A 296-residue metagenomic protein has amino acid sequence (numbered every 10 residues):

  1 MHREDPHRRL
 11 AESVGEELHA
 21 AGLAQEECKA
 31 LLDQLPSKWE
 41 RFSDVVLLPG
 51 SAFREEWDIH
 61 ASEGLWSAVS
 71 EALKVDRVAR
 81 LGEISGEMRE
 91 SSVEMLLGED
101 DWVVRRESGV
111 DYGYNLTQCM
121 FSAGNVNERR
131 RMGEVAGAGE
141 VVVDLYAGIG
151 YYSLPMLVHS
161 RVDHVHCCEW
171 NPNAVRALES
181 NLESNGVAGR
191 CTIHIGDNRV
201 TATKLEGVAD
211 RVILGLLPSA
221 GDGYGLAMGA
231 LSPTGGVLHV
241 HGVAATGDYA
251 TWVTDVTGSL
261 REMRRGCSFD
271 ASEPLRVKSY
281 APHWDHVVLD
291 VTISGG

Functional and structural regions predicted by a protein language model:
M1-G296: SAM-dependent transferase fold signal centered on methyltransferase-like domains, encompassing both Class I
